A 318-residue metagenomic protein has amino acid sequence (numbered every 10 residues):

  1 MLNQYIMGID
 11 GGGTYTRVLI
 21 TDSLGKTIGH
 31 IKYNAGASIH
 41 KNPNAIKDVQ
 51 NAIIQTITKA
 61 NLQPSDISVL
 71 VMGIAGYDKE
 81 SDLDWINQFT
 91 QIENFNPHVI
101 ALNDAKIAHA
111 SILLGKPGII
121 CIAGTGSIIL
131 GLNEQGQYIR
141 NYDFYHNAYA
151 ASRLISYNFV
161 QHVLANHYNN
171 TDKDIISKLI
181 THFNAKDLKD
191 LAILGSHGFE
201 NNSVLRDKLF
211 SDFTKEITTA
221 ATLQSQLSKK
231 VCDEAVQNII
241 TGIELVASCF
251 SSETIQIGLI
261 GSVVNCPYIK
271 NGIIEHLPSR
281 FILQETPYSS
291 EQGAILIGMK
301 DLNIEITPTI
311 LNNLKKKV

Functional and structural regions predicted by a protein language model:
M1-S65, F89, I112-I119, V160-V318: ATP-binding/phosphotransfer module of carbohydrate and carboxylate kinases, centering on a glycine-rich
G12, L19, A75, K106 (+1 more regions): Anionic group-transfer/hydrolysis microenvironments
H40, N44, I74-D84: N-terminal short leaders/motifs
S68: Cell-envelope/extracellular polymer assembly enzymes that use nucleotide-activated donors
V71-D78, A123-G126, I255-N265: Glycine-rich beta-strand-to-loop/alpha-helix junction loops that act as flexible
G73, Y142, T218: Residues in well-ordered beta-strands of folded domains
D78-S177, K315: Phosphate-binding/catalytic loop of phosphoryl-transfer enzymes
